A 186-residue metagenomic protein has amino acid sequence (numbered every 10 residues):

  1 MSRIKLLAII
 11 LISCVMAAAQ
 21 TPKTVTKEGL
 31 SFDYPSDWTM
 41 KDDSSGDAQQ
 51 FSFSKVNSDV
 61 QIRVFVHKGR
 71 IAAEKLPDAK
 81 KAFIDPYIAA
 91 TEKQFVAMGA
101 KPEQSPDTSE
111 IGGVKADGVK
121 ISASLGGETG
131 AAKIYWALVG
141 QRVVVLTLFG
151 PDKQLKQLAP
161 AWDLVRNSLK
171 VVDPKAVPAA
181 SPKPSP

Functional and structural regions predicted by a protein language model:
M1-A8: Bacterial N-terminal signal peptides that target proteins for export
I10-A19: Hydrophobic h-region of N-terminal signal peptides that target proteins for export in Gram-negative bacteria
Q20-A48: N-terminal "mature-domain start" segment
G29, D78-P86, D152-D163: Soluble non-cytosolic domains of exported or imported proteins
F32, S36, D85, A89 (+2 more regions): Solvent-exposed, polar/charged alpha-helical surfaces in well-ordered, non-transmembrane soluble domains, broadly
P35-D37, F65-H67, T147-F149: Active-site-proximal beta-strand/loop segments in catalytic clefts of secreted hydrolases
S44-A132, A137-L138: Conserved polar/disulfide-associated segments of primarily extracytoplasmic proteins
R142-P186: Surface-exposed amphipathic alpha-helical segments
